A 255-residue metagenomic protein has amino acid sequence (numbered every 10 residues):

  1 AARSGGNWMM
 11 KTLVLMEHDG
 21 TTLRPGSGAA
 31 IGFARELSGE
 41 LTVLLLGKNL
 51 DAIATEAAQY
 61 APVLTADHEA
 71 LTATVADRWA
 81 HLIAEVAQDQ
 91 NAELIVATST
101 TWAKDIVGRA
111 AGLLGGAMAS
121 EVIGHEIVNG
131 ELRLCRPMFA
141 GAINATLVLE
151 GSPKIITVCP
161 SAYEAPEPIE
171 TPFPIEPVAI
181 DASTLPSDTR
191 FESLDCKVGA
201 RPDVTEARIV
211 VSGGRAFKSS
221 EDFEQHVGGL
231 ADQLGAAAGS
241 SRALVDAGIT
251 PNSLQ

Functional and structural regions predicted by a protein language model:
A2-Q255: N-terminal glycine-rich FAD/FM-binding segment characteristic of electron-transfer flavoproteins
